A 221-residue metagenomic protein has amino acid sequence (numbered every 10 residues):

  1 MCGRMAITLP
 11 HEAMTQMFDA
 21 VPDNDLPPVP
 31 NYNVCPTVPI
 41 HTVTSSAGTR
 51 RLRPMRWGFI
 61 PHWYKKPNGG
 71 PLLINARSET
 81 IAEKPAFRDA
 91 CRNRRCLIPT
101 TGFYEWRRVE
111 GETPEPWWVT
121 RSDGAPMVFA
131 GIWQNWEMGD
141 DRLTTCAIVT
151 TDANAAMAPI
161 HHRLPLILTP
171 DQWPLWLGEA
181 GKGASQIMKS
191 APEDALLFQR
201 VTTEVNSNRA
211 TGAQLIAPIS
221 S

Functional and structural regions predicted by a protein language model:
M1-S221: Short linear sequence motif anchored by a di-proline
